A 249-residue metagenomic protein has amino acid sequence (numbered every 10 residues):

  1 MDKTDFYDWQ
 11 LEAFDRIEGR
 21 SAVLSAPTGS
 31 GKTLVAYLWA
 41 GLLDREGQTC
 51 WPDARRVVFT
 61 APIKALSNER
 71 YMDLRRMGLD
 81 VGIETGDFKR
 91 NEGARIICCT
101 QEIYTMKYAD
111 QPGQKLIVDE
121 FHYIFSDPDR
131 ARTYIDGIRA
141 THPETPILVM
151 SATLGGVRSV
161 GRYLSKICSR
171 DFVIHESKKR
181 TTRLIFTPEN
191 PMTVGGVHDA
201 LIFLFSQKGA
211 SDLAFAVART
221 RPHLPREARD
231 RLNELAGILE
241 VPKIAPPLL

Functional and structural regions predicted by a protein language model:
M1-S25: Conserved pre-motif I regulatory segment
G19-W39: Walker A/P-loop
S21, R55-R56, G93-I96, P112-K115 (+2 more regions): Loop/turn-to-beta-strand initiation segments
A22, R139, T145-L148, A152-P225 (+1 more regions): Conserved interdomain linker/interface between the two RecA-like ATPase lobes of SF2 helicase motors
P27, D44-T85, G196, L201-L249: Conserved C-terminal RecA-like helicase domain
K32-G41, R130-D136: Motif I (Walker A/P-loop) of helicase-class P-loop NTPases
N68-D110, E176-T181, F186, A245-P247: Inter-Walker segment of RecA-like/P-loop motor cores
Q101-T105, A109-L148: SF2 helicase catalytic motif II
